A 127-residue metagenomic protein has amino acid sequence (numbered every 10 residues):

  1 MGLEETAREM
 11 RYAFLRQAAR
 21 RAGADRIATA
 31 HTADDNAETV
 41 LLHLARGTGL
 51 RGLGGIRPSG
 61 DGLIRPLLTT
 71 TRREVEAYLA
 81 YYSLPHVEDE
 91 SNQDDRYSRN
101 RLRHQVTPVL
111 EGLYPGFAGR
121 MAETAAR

Functional and structural regions predicted by a protein language model:
M1-P108, L113: Core alpha/beta nucleotide-donor-binding catalytic domains of modification enzymes
L110-R127: An accessory alpha-helical subdomain
